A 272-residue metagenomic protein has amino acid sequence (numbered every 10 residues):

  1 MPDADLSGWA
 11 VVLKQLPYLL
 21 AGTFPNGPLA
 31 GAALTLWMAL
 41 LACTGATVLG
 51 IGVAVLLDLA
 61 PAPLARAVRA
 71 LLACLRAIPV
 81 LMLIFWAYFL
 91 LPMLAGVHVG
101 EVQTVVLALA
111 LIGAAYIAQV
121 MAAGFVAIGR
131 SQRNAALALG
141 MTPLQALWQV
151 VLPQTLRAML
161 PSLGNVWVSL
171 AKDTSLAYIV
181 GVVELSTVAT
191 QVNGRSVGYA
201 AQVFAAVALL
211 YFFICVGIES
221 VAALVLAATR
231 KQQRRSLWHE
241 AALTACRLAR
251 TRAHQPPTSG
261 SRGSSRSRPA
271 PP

Functional and structural regions predicted by a protein language model:
M1-P272: Transmembrane alpha-helices and adjacent helix-loop boundaries
